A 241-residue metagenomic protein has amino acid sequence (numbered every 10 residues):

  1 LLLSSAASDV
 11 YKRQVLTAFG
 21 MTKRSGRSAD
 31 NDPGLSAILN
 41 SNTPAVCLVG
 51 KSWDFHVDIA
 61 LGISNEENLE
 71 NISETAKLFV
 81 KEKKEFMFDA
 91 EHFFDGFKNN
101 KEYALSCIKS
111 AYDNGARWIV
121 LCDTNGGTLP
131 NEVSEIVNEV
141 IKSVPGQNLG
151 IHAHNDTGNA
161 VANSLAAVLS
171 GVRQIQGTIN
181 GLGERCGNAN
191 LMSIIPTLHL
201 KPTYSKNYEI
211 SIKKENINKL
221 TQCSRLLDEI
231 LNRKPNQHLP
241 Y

Functional and structural regions predicted by a protein language model:
L1-A7, Y11: Single conserved hydrophobic/aromatic residue that forms the stacking wall/gate of nucleotide- or nucleobase-binding
D9, R27-M87, E91-Q147, L165-A166 (+1 more regions): Alpha/beta enzyme core
V15-A18: A glycine-rich helix N-cap at a beta->alpha junction
R24, N65, F94-F97, K101 (+4 more regions): Hydrophobic alpha-helical scaffolding
G50-S52, V172-G187: Glycine-rich phosphate-binding active-site loops on the catalytic face of alpha/beta enzymes
H152-T178: Small-aliphatic-rich amphipathic alpha-helix that forms the alpha element of a beta-alpha
N180-K201: Mobile "lid/hinge" segments at catalytic clefts and subdomain interfaces of large enzymes
L198, P202-Y241: A mid-to-C-terminal "edge-of-domain" accessory segment
